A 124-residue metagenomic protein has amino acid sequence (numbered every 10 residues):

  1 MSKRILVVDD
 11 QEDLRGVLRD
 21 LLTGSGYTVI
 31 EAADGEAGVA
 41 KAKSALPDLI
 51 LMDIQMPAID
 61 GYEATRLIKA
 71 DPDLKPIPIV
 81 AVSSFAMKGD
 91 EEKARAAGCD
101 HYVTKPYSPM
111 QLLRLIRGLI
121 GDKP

Functional and structural regions predicted by a protein language model:
Q11-R15: Short acidic/polar segment at the start of the alpha1 helix of CheY-like receiver
G16-G24: Charged docking surfaces used in two-component/phosphorelay signaling
G26-A33, K41, V103: Short hydrophobic/Thr-rich beta-strand motif most characteristic of the beta2 strand and flanking loop of CheY-like
A45-L51: Active-site beta3 strand of CheY-like receiver
M56: Receiver (REC) domain active-site loop signature in two-component systems and cognate sites in sensor histidine kinases
Y107-I116: C-terminal output helix
